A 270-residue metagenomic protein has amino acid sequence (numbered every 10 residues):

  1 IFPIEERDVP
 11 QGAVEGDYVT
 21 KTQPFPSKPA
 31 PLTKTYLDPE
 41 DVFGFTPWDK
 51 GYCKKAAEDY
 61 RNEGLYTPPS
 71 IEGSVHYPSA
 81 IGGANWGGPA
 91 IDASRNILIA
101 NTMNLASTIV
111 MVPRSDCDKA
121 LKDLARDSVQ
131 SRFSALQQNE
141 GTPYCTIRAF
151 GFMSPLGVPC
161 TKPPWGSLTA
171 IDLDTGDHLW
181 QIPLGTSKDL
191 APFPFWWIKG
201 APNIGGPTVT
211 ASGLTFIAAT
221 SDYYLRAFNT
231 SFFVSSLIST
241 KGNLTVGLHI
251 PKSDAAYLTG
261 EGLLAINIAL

Functional and structural regions predicted by a protein language model:
I1-G83, G87-D92, N96, A100-N101: Extended catalytic-interface subdomain
I1-V19, E63, P69-E72, I109-F152 (+3 more regions): Extracytoplasmic/lumenal domain signature
Y77-A80, L156-K162, W196-I198: Short consensus segments that form the blades of beta-propeller domains, in both extracellular/periplasmic
N85, A100, F152-L156, K162-S167: Active-site neighborhoods of metal-dependent hydrolases
G88, G206, V246-G247: Conserved beta-strand position repeated once per blade in WD40 beta-propeller domains
D92, N96-L98, A106, D116-K119: Substrate-gating cap/lid region and adjacent catalytic-acid/histidine neighborhood within extracellular/lumenal
N101-M103, T161-K162, A218, L258-T259: Residue-level marker for isolated small/hydroxyl-bearing positions within beta-strands of beta-sheet-rich domains
